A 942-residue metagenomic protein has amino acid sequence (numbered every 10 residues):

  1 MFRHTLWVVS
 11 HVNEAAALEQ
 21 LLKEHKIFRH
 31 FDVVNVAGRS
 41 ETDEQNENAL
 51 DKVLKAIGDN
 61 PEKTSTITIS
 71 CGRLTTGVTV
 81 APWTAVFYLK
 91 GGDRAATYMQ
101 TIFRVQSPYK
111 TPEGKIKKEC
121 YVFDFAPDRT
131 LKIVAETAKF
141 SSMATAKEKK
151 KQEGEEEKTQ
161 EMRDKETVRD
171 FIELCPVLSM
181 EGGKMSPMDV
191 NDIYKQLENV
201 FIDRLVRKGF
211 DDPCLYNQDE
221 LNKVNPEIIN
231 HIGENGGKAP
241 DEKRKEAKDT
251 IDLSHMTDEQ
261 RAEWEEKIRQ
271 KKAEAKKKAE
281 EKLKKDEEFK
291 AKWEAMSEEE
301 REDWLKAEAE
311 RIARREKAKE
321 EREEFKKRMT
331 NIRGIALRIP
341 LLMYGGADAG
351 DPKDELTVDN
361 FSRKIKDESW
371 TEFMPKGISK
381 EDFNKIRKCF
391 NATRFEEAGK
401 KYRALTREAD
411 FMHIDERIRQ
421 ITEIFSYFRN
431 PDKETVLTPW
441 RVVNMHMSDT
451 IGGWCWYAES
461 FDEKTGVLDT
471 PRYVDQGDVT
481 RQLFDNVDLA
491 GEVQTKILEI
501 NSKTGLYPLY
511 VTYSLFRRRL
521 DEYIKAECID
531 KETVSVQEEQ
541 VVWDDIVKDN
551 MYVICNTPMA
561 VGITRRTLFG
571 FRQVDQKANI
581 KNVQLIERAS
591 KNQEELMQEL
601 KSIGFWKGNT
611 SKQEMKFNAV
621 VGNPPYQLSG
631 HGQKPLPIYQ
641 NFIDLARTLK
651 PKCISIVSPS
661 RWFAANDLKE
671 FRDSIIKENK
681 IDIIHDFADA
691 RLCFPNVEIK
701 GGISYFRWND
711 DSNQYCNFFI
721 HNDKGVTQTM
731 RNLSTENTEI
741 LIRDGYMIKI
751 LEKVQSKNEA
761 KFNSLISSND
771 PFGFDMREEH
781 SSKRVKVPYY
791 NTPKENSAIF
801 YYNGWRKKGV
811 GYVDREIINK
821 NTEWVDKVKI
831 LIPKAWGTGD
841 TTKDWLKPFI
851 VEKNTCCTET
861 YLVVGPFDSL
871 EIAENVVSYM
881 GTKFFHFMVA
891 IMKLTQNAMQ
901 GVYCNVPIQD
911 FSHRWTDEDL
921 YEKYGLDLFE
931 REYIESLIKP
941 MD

Functional and structural regions predicted by a protein language model:
M1, D128-F325, A336-L342, D351-K401: Long, largely alpha-helical accessory region at the distal end of helicase-like NTP-driven motors
F2-L22: Conserved strand-helix element at the start of the C-terminal RecA-like helicase core
R29-F31, A81-A85, I116-V122, V547-N550 (+3 more regions): Short glycine-/polar-rich loops that comprise or flank the Walker A/P-loop and associated switch/sensor motifs
F31-K150: Conserved RecA-like P-loop NTPase helicase motor core
C120-F140, E532-I554, V561-I563, K581-K601 (+1 more regions): Extended charged low-complexity segments that act as oligomerization/scaffolding linkers
P340-V541, I554-T567, Y903-M941: Class I S-adenosyl-L-methionine
R441, A690-T858, V864-L928: C-terminal substrate-recognition regions of SAM-dependent nucleic acid methyltransferases
V442, G505-L509, N556, V561-G562 (+2 more regions): Signature of N6-adenine DNA methyltransferases within the class I
